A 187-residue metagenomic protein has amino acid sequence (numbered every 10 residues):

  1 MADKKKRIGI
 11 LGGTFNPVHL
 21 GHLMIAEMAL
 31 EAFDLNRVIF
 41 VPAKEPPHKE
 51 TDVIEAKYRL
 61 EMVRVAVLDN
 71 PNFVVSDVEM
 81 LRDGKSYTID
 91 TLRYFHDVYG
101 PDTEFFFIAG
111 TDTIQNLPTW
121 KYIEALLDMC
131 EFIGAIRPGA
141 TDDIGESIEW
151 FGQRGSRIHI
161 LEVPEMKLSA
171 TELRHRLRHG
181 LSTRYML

Functional and structural regions predicted by a protein language model:
M1-L187: Nucleotidyltransferase catalytic core that binds NTPs
